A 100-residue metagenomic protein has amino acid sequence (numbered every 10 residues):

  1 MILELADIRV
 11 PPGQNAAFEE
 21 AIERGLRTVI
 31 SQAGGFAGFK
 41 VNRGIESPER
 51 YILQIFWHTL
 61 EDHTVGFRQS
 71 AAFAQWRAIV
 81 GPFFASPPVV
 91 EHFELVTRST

Functional and structural regions predicted by a protein language model:
M1-I2, F18, G35-F36: Short, flexible segments with low predicted structural confidence
I2, K40-E49, Q75-T100: Glycine-rich beta-strand-turn "strand-cap" elements at beta-sheet edges
I2-R9, G38-R68, F93: Short, well-ordered beta-strand segments in beta-rich or mixed alpha/beta enzyme and ligand-binding folds
R9-I22: Short, surface-exposed ligand-recognition loops at beta-strand->loop->(often short) alpha-helix junctions that present
N15-A16, T28-I30, V41-G44: Intrinsically disordered, low-complexity segments enriched in polar/charged residues with Gly/Pro, especially when
A16, E61-H63, R98-T100: Residue-level signal for secondary-structure boundary sites
R24, T28-F36, F56-V89: An amphipathic, aromatic/His-enriched active-site/gating alpha helix that lines ligand/cofactor pockets
